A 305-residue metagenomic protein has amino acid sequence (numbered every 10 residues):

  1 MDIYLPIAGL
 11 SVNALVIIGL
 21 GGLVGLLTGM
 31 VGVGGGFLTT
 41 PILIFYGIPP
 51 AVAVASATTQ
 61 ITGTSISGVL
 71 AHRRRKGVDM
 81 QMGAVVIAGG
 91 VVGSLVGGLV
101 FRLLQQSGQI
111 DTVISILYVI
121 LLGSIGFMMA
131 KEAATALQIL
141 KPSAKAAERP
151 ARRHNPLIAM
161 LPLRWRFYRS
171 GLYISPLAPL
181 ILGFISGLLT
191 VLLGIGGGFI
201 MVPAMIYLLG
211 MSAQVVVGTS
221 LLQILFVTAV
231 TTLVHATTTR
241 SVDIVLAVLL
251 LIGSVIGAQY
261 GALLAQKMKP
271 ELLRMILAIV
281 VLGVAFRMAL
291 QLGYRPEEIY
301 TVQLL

Functional and structural regions predicted by a protein language model:
M1-L20, R74-I185, Y207, T237-L305: Juxtamembrane transmembrane-helix boundary motif
I17, V24, I44, V52 (+4 more regions): Alpha-helical transmembrane segments of multi-pass membrane proteins, especially transporters and channels
G21, G25-V33, F37, T64-V69 (+7 more regions): Transmembrane alpha-helical segments of multi-pass membrane transport proteins and ion-pumping complexes
G36-G83: Juxtamembrane transmembrane-helix termini in multi-pass membrane transport proteins
T39-A51, T190, I200-V215, V234: Interfacial segments of multi-pass membrane proteins
L192, G196, L209-S212, V216 (+3 more regions): Alpha-helix capping/termination and helix-coil
L193, G197-P203, A213-T219, V245 (+1 more regions): Extended hydrophobic-aromatic, low-complexity segments
